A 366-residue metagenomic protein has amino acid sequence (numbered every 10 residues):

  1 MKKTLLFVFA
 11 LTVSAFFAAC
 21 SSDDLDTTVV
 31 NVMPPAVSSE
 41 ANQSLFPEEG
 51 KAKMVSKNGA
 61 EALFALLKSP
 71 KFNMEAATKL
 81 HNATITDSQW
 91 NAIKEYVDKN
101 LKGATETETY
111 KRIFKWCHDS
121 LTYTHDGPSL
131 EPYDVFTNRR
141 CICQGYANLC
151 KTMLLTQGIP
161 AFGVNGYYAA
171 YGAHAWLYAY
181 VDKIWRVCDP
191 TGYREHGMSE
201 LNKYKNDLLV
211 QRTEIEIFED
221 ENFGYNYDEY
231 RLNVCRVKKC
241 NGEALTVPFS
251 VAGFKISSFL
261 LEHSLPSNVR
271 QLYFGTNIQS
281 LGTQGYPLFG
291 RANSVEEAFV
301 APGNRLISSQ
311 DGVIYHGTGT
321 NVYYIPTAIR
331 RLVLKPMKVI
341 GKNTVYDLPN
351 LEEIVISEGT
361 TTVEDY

Functional and structural regions predicted by a protein language model:
M1-T4: Positively charged n-region of N-terminal signal peptides that target proteins for export
V8-F16: Bacterial N-terminal signal peptides
A15-L45: Bacterial Sec-dependent N-terminal signal peptides
K71-T137: Secondary-structure boundary elements
D98, K102, K115-Y123, T152-I159 (+3 more regions): Sec-exported extracytoplasmic/periplasmic mature domains
N148-Q211, E216: Hydrophobic/aromatic-rich core segments of domains that either
E229, C240-S257, L265-G282, G290-G312 (+2 more regions): Structural signature of tandem-repeat unit edges
